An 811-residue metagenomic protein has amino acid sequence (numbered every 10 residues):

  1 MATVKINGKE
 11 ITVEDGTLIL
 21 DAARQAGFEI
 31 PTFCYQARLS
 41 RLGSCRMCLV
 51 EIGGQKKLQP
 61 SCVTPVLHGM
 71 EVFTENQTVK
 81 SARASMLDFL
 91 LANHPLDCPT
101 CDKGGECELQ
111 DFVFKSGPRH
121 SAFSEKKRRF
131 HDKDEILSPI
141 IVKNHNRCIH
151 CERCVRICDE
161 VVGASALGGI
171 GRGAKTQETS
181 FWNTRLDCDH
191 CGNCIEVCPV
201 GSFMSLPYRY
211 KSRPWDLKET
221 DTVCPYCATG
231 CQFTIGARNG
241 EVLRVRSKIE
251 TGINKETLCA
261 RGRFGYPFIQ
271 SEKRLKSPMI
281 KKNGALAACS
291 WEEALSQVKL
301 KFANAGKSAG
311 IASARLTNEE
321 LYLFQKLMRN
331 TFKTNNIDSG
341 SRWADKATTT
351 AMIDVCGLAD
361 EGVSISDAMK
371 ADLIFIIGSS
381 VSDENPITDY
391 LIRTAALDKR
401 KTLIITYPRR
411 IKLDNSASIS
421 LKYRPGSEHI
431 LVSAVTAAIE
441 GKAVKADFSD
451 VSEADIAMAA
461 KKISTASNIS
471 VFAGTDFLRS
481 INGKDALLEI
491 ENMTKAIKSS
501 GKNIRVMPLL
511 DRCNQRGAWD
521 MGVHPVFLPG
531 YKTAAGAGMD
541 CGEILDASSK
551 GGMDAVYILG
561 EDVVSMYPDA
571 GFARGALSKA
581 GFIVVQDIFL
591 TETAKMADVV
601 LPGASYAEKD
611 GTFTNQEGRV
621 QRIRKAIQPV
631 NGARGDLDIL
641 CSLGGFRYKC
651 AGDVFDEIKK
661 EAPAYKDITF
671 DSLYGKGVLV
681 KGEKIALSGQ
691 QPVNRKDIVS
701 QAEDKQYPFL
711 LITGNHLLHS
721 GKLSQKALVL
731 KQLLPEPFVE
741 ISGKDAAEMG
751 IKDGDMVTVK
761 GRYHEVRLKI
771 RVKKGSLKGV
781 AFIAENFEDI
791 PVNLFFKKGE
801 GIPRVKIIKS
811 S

Functional and structural regions predicted by a protein language model:
T3, T17-D21, T317, R424 (+2 more regions): Short, structural beta-strand-to-alpha-helix junction motif
K5, H68-T74, S180-F181, E219 (+4 more regions): Short beta-alpha connecting loops at secondary-structure transitions that line or flank enzyme active sites
I6, I52-G54, G761: Structural motif
I19-G53: A basic, amphipathic helix-loop patch mediating RNA/tRNA/ribosome contacts
R46-P225, T229-F233, R238-V242: Fe-S ferredoxin-like electron-transfer domains and their immediately adjacent linker/connector regions across
L91, P95, C151, R156 (+7 more regions): Catalytic alpha/large subunits of respiratory electron-transfer oxidoreductases, centered on bis-MGD molybdoenzymes
K442, D450, R624-V680, S724-E740 (+1 more regions): Long, contiguous, secondary-structure-rich segments that constitute the structural scaffold of globular domains
L487-E491, F655-L733: Long, low-complexity segments enriched in small/aliphatic residues
